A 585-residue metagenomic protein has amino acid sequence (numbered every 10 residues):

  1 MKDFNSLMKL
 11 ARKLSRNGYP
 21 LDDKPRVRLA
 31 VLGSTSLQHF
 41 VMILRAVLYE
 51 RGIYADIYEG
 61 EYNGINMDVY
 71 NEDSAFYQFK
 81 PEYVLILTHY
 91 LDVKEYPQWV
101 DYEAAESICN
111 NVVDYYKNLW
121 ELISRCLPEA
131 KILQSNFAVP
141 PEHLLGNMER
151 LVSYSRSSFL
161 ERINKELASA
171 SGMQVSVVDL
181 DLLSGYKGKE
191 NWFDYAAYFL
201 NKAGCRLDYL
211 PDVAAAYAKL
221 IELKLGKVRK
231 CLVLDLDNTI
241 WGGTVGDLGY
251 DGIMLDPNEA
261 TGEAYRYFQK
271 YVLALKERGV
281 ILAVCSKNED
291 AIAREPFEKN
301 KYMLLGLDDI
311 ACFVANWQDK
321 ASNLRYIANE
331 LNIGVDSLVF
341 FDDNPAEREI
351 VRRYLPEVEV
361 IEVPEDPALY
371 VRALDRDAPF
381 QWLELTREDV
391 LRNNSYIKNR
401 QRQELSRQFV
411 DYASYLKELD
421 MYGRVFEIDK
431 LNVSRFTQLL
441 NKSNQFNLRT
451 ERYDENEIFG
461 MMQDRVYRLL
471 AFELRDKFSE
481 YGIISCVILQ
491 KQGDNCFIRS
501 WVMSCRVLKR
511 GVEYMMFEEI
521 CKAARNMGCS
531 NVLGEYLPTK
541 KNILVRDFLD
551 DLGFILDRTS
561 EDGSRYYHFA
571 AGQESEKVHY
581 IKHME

Functional and structural regions predicted by a protein language model:
M1-V233, I240-W241, G246-G252, A346 (+1 more regions): Extracellular glycan-modifying ectodomains
F4-R16, S184-C231, D366-V371, D377-G423 (+1 more regions): Flexible inter-domain linker/hinge segments
V245-K270, P356-V363: Basic, amphipathic juxtamembrane/active-site segments that coordinate anionic phosphate or diphosphate groups
Y267-E298, V314, V351, L448-Y453 (+3 more regions): Substrate-recognition element of Asp-dependent hydrolases with the DxDx(T/V) motif
K299, R424-S504: A conserved beta-strand-loop-helix scaffold within acyl/acetyltransferase catalytic domains
L324-P345, V351: Conserved Lys-Pro-Asp/Glu-containing loop-to-beta segment of HAD-superfamily phosphomonoesterases, centered on
E330, R352, P356-L419, K522-E585: Terminal substrate-recognition subdomain of acyl/acetyltransferases
L474-K477, I483-S560: Acyl-donor binding region in acyl/amide transferases
